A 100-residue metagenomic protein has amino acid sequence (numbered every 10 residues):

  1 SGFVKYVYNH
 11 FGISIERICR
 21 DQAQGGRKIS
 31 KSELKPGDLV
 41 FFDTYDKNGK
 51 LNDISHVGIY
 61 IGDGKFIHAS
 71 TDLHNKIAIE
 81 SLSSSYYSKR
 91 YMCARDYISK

Functional and structural regions predicted by a protein language model:
S1-P36: Catalytic cysteine-centered active-site loop
L39: Short, Asp-centered acidic motifs that coordinate Mg2+ and/or phosphate in catalytic or ligand-binding sites
L51-K100: Aromatic- and glycine-rich peptidoglycan recognition patches
